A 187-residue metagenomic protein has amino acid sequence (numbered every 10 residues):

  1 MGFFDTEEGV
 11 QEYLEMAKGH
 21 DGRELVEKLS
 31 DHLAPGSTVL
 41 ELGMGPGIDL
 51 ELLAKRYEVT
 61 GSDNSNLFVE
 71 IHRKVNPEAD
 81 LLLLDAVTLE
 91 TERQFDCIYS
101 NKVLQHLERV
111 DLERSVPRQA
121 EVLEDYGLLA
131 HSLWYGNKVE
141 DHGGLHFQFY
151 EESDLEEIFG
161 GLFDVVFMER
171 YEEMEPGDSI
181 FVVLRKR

Functional and structural regions predicted by a protein language model:
M1-L40, G45-E90, L107-R114, R118 (+1 more regions): Class I (Rossmann-like) S-adenosyl-L-methionine-dependent methyltransferase catalytic domain, capturing the SAM-binding
R93: Active-site charged/polar residues at nucleotide-handling catalytic sites that mediate phosphoryl, nucleotidyl
D96: Conserved acidic residues
Y99: A conserved beta-strand element that flanks and buttresses the S-adenosyl-L-methionine
K102-V103: Short catalytic micro-motifs in class I SAM-dependent methyltransferases
